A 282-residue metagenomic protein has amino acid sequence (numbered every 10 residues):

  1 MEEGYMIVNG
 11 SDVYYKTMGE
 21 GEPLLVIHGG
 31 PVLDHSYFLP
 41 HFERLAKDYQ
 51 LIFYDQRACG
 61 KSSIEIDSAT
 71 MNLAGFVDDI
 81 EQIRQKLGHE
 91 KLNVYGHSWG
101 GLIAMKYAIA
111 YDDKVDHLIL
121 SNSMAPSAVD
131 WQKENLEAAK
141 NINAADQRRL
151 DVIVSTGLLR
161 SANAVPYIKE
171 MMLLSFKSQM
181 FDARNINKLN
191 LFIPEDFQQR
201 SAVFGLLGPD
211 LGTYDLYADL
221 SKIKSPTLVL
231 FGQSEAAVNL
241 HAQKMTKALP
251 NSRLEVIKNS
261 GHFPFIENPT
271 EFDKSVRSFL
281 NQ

Functional and structural regions predicted by a protein language model:
Y5-E65, A69: Conserved HGGG/HGGXW glycine-rich cap/lid loop of the alpha/beta-hydrolase fold
F53-W99, K274: Active-site loop/oxyanion-hole signature of alpha/beta-hydrolase fold enzymes
E90-K133: Conserved hydrolase catalytic core segment
L118-L158: Flexible "cap/lid" loop of the alpha/beta hydrolase fold
V154-G205, P209-D210, D219: Conserved alpha/beta-hydrolase catalytic His-Asp/Glu region
I223, V229-F231: Short beta-strand/loop motif that positions the catalytic acidic residue of the alpha/beta-hydrolase fold
A236-H241: Conserved alpha/beta-hydrolase "acid-adjacent" motif
S252-Q282: Catalytic active-site module of serine/aspartate enzymes centered on a nucleophile-bearing elbow/loop
